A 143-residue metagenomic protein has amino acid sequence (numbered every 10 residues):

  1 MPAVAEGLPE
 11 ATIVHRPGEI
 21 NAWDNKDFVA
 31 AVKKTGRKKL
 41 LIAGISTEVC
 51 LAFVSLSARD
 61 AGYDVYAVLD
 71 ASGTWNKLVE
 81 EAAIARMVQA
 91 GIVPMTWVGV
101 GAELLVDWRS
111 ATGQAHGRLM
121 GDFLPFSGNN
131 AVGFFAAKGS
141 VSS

Functional and structural regions predicted by a protein language model:
M1-S143: Active-site-adjacent betaalpha module
